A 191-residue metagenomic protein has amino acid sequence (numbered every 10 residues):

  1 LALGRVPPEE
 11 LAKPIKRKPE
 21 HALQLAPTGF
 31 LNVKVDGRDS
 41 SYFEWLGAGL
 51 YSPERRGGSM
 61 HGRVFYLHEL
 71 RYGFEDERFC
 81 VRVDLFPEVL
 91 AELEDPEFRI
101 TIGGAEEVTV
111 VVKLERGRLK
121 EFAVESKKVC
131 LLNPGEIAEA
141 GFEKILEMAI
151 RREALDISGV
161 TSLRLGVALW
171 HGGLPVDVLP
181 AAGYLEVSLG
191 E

Functional and structural regions predicted by a protein language model:
L3-V129, V160-T161, V167-E191: Order/disorder boundary and secretion-linked terminal/linker segments
V81, G141-A149: Aromatic sugar-binding surface patches on proteins that engage polysaccharides or sugar-phosphate polymers
V129-A140: Short, aromatic/His-centered strand-loop micro-motif at the edge of beta-sheets
G141-F142, D156-S158: A short, structured loop/turn motif at beta-sheet edges
M148-D156: Short, hydrophobic beta-strand segments
